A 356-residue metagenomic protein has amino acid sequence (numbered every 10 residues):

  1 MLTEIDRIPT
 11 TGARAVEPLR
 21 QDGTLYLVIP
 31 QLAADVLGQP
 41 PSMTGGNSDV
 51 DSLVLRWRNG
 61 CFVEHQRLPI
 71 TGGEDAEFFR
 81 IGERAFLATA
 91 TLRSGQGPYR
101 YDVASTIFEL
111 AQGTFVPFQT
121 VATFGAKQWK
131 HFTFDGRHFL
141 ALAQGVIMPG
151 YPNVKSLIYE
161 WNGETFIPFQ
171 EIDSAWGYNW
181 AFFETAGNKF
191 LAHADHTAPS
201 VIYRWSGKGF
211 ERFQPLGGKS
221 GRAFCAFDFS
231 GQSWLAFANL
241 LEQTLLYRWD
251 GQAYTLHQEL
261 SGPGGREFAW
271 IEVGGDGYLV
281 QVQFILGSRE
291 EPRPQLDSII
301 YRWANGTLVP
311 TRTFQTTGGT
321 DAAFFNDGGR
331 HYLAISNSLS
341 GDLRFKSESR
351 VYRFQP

Functional and structural regions predicted by a protein language model:
T3-I8, V63-R67, V116-V121, I167-E171 (+3 more regions): A short beta-strand motif characteristic of beta-propeller blades
D6-Q39: Beta-strand-rich domains and repeat architectures in extracellular enzymes and scaffolds, especially beta-propellers
G12-E17, G72-F78, F124-H131, S174-F182 (+3 more regions): Repeated scaffold domains used in trafficking and secretory/extracellular systems, primarily beta-propellers
G23-V28, E83-A88, G136-A141, G187-A192 (+3 more regions): Entry beta-strands of beta-propeller and related beta-repeat scaffolds
I29-H65, Y99-D102: Beta-propeller domains
A33-G38, G45-G46, L92-P98, G145-G150 (+4 more regions): Short glycine/acidic-enriched loop and turn motifs that connect beta-strands
N47-W57, D102-L110, K155-W161, Q295-W303 (+1 more regions): Beta-propeller blade signature
T316-P356: Blade-level signature of beta-propeller repeat domains, shared across WD40, Kelch, NHL, RCC1 and BNR/Asp-box propellers
